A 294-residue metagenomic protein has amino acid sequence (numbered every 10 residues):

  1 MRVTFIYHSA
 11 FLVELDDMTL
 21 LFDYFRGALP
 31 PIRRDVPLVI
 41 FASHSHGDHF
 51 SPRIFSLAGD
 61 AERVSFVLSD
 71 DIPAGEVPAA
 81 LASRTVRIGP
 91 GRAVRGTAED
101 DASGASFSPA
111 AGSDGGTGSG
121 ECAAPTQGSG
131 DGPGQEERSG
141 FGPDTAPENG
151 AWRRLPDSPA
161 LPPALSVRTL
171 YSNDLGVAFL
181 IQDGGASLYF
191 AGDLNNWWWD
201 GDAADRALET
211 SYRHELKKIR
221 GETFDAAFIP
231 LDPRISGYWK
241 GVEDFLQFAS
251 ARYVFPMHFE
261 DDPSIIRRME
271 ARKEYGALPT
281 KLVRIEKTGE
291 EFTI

Functional and structural regions predicted by a protein language model:
M1-R2, E14-L20, R95-D100, P159-V167 (+1 more regions): Beta-strand-turn-beta hairpins that frame and shape the catalytic cleft of phosphate-ester-processing enzymes
M1-T4, H8, E76-G104, P147-L155 (+2 more regions): Binuclear metal-ion centers of metallo-dependent hydrolases, dominated by the metallo-beta-lactamase
I6, A10-D60, L194-E222: Pre-active-site segment of Zn-dependent metallo-hydrolases
L21-Y24, P37-D48, V67-D70, Y189-D193 (+3 more regions): Active-site neighborhood of phospho(di)ester-bond hydrolases with catalytic His/Asp-centered motifs
G27-P30, H46-F50, P73-E76, L175-V177 (+3 more regions): Active-site environment of divalent metal-dependent phosphoester hydrolases
P31-T97, P147-D157: Active-site HxH/HxHxD metal-binding segment of metal-dependent hydrolases
P90-P163: Intrinsically disordered, low-complexity terminal tails and inter-domain linkers enriched for S/T/G/P/D/E
N173-Q247: Active-site-proximal loop/helix segments of hydrolase catalytic cores
